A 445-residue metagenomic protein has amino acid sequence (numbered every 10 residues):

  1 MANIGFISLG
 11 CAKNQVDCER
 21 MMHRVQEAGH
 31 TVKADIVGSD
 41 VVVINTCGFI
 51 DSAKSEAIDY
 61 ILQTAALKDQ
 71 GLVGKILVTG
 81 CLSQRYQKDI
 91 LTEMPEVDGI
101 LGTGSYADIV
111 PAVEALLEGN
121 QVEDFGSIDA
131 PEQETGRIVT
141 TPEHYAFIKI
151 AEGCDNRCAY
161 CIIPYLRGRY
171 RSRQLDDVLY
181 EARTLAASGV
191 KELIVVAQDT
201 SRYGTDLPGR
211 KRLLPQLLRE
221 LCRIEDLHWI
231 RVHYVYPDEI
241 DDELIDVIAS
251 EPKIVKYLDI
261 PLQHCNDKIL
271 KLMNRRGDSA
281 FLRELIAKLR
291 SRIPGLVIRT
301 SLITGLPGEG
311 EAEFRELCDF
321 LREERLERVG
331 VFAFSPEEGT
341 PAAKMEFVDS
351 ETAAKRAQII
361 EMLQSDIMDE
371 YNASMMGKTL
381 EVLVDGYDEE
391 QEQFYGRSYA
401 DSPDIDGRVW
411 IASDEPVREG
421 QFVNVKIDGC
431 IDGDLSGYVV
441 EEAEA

Functional and structural regions predicted by a protein language model:
M1-Y203, E243, I254, L258 (+7 more regions): Proteins enriched for Cys/Gly/acidic motifs involved in redox and nucleic-acid/cofactor modification
I4, V41-V42, A146, L193 (+7 more regions): Conserved beta-strand core positions
I7, V196-Q198, H233-V235, P261-Q263 (+6 more regions): Generic beta-strand/beta-sheet core signal
I76-G80, R85, A187-A312, R322: Conserved SAM/AdoMet-binding glycine-rich loop
C158, V178, V195, V232 (+7 more regions): Conserved, mostly hydrophobic/aromatic
K256-Y257, L270-K271, P294-T300, A312-F314 (+7 more regions): Extended hydrophobic-aromatic, low-complexity segments
P336, K344-A445: Terminal RNA-binding accessory module
